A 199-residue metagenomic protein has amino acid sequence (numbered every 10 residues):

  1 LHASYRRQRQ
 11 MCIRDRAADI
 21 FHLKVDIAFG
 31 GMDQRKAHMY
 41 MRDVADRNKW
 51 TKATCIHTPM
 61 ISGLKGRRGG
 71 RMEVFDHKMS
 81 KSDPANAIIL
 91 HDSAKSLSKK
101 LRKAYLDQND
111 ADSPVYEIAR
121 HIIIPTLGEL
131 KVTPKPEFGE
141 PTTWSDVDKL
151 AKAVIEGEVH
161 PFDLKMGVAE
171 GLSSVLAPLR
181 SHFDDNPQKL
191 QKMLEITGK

Functional and structural regions predicted by a protein language model:
L1-R9, I13: Single conserved hydrophobic/aromatic residue that forms the stacking wall/gate of nucleotide- or nucleobase-binding
H2, I27, A87: Short, flexible active-site loop motifs that bind/organize anionic cofactors or intermediates
Y5, D26-I27, M72: Short glycine- and Lys/Arg-enriched binding-loop motifs that mark or flank ligand-binding interfaces
A17, L23, R35-K199: Conserved nucleotide- and phosphate/pyrophosphate-binding catalytic cores in adenylate/nucleotidyl-handling enzymes
F29-R35: Glycine-rich ThDP/TPP pyrophosphate-binding loop and its adjacent helix/strand module within ThDP-dependent enzymes
